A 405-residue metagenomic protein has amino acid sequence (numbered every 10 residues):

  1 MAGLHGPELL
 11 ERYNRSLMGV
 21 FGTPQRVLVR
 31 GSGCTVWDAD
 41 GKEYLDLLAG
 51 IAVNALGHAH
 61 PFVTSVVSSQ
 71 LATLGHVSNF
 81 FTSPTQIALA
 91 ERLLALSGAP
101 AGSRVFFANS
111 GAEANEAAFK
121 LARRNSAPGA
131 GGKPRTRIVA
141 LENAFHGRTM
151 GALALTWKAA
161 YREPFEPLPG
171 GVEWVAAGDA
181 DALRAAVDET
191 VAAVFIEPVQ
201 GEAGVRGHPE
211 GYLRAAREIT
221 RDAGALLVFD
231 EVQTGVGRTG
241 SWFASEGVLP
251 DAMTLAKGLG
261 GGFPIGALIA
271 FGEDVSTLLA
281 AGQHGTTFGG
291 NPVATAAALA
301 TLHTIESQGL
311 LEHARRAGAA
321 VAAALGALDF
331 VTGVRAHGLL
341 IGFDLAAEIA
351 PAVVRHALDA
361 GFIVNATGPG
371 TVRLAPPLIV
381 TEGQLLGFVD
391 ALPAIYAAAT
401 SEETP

Functional and structural regions predicted by a protein language model:
M1-P405: Conserved N-terminal phosphate-binding loop of PLP-dependent enzymes in the Aspartate aminotransferase
